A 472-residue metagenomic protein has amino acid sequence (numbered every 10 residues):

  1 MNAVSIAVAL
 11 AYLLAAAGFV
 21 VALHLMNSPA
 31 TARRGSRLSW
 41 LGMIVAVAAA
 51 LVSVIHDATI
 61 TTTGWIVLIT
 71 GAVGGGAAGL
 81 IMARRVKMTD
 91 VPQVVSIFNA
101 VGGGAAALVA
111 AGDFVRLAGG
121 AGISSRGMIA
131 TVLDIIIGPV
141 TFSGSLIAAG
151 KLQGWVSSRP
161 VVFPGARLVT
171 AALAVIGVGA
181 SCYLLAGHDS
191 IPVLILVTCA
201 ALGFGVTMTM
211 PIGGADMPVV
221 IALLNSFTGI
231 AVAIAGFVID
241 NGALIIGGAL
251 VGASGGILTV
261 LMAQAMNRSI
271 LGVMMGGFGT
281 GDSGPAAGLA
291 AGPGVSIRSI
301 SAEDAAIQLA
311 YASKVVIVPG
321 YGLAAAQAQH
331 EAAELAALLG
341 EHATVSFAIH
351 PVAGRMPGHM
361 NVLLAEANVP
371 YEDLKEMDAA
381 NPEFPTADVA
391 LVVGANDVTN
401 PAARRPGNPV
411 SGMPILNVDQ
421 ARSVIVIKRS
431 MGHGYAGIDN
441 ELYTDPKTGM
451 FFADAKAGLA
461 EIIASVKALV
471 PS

Functional and structural regions predicted by a protein language model:
N2-A16, T59-G76, G127-F142, H188-A200: Structural signature of hydrophobic alpha-helical transmembrane segments
Y12-L23, M43-S53, G71-I81, V109 (+4 more regions): Hydrophobic core segments of alpha-helical transmembrane domains in multi-pass membrane transport and ion-translocation
G18-R33, G76-V95, S145-P160, F204-M217 (+1 more regions): C-terminal ends of transmembrane helices
R33-M43, L68-I69, D90-G102, P160-T170 (+1 more regions): Cytoplasmic-side transmembrane-helix entry/capping segments in multi-pass membrane proteins
A50-I69, I81-V91, A107-S124, K151 (+1 more regions): Transmembrane alpha-helix boundary signature
A58, G112-G122, A186-P192, G214 (+2 more regions): Transmembrane helix-loop junctions at the membrane interface of multipass transporters and ion channels
L250-A312: Membrane-interfacial segments at transmembrane helix termini in multi-pass membrane proteins
P293-S472: Structured cytosolic domains appended to multi-pass membrane proteins
